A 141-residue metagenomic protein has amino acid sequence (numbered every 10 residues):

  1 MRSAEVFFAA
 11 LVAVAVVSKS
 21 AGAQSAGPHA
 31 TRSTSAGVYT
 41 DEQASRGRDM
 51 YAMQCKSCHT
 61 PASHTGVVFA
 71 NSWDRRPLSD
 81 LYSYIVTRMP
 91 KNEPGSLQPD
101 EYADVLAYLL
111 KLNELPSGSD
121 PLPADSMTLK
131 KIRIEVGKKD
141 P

Functional and structural regions predicted by a protein language model:
M1-A4: Positively charged n-region of N-terminal signal peptides that target proteins for export
F7-K19: Bacterial N-terminal signal peptides
A23-M50, E93: Electrostatic cytochrome c docking/interface patches
S35, T65, F69, G118 (+1 more regions): Glycine-rich, flexible loop/turn motifs
D41, V67-S83, P90-A103, P121 (+1 more regions): Electron-transfer interface patches adjacent to heme c in soluble/periplasmic c-type cytochromes and di-/multiheme
G47, Y51-P61, V105, L109: The canonical Cys-X-X-Cys-His
A62, M89-N92, L112-P116: A general structural signal marking secondary-structure boundaries and capping sites
L97-P141: Flexible coil segments in periplasmic/lumen-exposed cytochrome c-class electron-transfer proteins
